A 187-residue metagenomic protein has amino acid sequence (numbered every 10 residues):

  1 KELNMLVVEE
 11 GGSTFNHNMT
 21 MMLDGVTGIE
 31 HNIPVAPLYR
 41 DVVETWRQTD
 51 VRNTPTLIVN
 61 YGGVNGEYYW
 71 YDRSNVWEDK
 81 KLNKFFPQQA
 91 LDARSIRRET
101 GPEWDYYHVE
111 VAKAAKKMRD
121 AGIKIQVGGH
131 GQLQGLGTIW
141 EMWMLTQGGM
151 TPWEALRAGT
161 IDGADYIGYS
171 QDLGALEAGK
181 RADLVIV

Functional and structural regions predicted by a protein language model:
K1, T20-M22, W46, M118 (+2 more regions): Generic structural signal for hydrophobic
K1-D24, V35, V59-N60, Y107-V109 (+1 more regions): Divalent metal-binding pocket/active-site signature
L3-V7, N53, I125, P152: Hydrophobic beta-strand scaffold residues
V7-E9, G28-H31, V127-G128: Short catalytic-loop micro-motif centered on adjacent basic/acidic residues
N16-N18, L38-V42, G174: Short acidic active-site motifs
I29, N53, H130, L145 (+4 more regions): Divalent metal-coordination and catalytic microenvironments
N32-G148: Active-site neighborhoods of metal-dependent hydrolases
L136, T151-L156, D165-V187: Acidic, glycine-enriched loop/beta-strand segments at the rims of small-molecule binding/catalytic pockets
